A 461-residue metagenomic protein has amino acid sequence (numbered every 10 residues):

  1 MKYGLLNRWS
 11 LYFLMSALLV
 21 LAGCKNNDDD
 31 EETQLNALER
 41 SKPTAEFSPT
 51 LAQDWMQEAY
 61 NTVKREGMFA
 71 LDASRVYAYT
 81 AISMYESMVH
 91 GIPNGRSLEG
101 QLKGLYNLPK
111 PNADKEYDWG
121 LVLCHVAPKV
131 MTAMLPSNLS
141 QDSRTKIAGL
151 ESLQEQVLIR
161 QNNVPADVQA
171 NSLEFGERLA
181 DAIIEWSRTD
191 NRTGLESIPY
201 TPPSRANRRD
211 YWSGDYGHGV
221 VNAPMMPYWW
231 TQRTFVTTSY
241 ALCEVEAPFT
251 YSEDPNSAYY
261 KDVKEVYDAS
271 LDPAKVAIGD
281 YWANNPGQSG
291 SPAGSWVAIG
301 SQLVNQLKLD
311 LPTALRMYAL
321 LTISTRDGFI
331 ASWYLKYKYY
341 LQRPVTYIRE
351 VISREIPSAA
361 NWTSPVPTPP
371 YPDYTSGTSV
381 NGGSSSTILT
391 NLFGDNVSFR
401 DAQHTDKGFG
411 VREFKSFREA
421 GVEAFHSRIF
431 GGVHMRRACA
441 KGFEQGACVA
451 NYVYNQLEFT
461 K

Functional and structural regions predicted by a protein language model:
K2-F13: Bacterial N-terminal signal peptides that target proteins for export
V20-G23: C-terminal motif of bacterial Sec signal peptides marking the signal peptidase cleavage site
K25, D29-K461: Acidic/polar surface patches and capping/hinge elements
